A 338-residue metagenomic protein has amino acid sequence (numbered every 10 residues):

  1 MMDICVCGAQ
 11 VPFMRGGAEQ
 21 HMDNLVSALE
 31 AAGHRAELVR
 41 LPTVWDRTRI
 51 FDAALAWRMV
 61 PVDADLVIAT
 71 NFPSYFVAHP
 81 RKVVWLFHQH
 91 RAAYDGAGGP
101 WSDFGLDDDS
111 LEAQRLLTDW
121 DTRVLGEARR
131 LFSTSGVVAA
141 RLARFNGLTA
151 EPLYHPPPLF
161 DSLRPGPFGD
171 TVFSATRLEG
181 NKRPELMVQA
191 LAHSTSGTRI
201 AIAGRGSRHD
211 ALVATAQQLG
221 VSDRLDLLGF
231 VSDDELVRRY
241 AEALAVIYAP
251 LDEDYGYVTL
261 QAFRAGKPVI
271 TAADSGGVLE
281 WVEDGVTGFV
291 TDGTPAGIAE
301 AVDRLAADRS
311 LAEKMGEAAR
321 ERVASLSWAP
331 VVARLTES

Functional and structural regions predicted by a protein language model:
S102-D103, D107-L131, A139-A140: Membrane-proximal helix-turn-helix segments that form the acceptor-binding/catalytic region of lipid-linked
L163-T195, A201: Conserved donor-binding/catalytic core segment of Leloir-type glycosyltransferases
V213-V231: Nucleotide-activated donor-binding/catalytic signature segment of Leloir-type glycosyltransferases, i.e., the conserved
F230-V231, R238-A243, A262: Short alpha-helical donor nucleotide-sugar binding micro-motif in glycosyltransferases
L251: Aromatic "clamp/platform" in nucleotide-sugar-dependent glycosyltransferases that forms part of the donor/acceptor
P268-A272, V282: Short hydrophobic beta-strand element within catalytic cores of glycosyltransferases and related nucleotide-activated
D284-A296, R304-R309: Conserved acidic donor-binding segment of nucleotide-sugar-dependent glycosyltransferases
G297, R304, L311-S325: A short, well-ordered alpha-helix in the C-terminal region of glycosyltransferases
